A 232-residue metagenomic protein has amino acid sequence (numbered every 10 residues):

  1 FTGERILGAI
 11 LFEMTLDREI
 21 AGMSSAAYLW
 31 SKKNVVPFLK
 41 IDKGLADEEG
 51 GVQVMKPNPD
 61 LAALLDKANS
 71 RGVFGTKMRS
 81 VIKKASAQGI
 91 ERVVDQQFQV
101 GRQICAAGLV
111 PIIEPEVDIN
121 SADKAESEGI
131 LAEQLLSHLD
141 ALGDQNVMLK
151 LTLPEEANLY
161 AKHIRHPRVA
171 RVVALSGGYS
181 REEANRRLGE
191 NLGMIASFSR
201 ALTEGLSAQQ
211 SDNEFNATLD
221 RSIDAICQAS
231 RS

Functional and structural regions predicted by a protein language model:
F1-F74, I82-K84, Q134-L151, E155-S232: Alpha/beta catalytic barrel-like cores
E49-Q53, T76-E91, D118-K124: Surface-exposed cleft-lining segments at the edges of enzyme active sites
K67, Q103-C105: Residues within well-ordered alpha helices
N69, I90-V93, V110, S121 (+2 more regions): Conserved mixed alpha/beta catalytic, RNA-binding, or beta-rich assembly cores of soluble enzyme, regulatory
G72-S80, L109-E116: Glycine-rich, often proline-containing surface loops adjacent to acidic residues and nearby aromatics that form
V81-K84, G89, V93-R102, L109: Internal active-site segments that recognize and position negatively charged phosphoryl groups and nucleotide moieties
I90-V100, A125-S137, I164-V172: Short, electropositive alpha-helical surface patch
C105-E155: Aromatic-anchored, glycine/proline-accented short structural segments that stabilize local strand-turns or short
